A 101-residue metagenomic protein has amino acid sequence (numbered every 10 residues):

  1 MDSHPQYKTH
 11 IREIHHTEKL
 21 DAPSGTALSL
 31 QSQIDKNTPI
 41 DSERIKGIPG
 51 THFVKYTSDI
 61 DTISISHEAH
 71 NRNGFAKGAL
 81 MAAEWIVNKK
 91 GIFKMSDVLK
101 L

Functional and structural regions predicted by a protein language model:
S3-L101: C-terminal substrate-binding/catalytic lobe of Rossmann-fold NAD(P)-dependent oxidoreductases
